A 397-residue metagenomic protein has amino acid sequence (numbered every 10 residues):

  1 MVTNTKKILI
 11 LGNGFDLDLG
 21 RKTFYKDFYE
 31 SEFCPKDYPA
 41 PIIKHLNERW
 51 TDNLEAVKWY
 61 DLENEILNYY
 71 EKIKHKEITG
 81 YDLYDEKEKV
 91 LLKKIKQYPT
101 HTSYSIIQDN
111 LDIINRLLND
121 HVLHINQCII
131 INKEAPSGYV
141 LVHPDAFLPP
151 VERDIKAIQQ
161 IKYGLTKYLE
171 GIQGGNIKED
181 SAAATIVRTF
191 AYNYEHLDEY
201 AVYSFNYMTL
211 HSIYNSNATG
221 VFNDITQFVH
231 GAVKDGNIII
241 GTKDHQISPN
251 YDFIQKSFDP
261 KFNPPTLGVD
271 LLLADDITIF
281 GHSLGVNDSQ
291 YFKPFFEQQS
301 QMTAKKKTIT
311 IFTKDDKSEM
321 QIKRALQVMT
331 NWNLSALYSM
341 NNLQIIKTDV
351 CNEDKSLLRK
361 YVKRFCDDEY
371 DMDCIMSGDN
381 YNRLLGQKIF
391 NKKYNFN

Functional and structural regions predicted by a protein language model:
M1-S31, T266-N397: SIR2/sirtuin-family catalytic core signature
L19, F33, S212-T219, K234 (+2 more regions): Hydrophobic/aromatic-lined pockets within catalytic cores
Y25-L46: Short catalytic helix/loop segments, enriched in acidic residues and glycine and frequently bearing histidine
P35, I172, Y214-A218, M302 (+2 more regions): Solvent-exposed amphipathic alpha-helical surface segments
P39-P265, L273: Extended, H/D-rich, highly charged conserved domains that either
